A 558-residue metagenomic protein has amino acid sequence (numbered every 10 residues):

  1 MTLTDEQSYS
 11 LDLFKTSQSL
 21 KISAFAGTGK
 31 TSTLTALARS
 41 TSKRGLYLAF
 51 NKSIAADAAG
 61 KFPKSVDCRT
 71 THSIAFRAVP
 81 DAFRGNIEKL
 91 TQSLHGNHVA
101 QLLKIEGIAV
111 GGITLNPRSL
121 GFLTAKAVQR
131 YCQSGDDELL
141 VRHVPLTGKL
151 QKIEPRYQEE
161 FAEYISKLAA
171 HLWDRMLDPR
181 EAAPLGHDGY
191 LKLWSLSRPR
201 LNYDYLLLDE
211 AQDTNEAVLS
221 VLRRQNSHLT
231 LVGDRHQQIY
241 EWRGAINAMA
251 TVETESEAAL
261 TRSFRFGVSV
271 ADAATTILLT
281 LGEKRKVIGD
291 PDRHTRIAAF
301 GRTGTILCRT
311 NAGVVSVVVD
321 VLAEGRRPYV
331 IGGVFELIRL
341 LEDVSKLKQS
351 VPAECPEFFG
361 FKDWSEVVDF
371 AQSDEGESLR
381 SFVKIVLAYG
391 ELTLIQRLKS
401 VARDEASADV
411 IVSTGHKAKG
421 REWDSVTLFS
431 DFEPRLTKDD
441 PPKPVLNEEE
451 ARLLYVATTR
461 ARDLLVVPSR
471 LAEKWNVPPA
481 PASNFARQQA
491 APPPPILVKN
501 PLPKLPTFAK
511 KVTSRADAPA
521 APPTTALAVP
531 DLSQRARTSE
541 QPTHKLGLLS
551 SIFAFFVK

Functional and structural regions predicted by a protein language model:
M1-I87, T275, T459: P-loop NTPase Walker
T4-L11, S19, F161-A245, G420: Conserved helicase NTPase motor core
I22-L34, S40, F50-S53, H72 (+11 more regions): Conserved helicase motor core of SF1/SF2 NTP-dependent helicases
K52-R130, L322-G325, Y329-R339: Conserved P-loop NTPase-based nucleic-acid remodeling module centered on helicase motor cores
R84-W173, P352-A371: ATP-hydrolysis module of ASCE/P-loop NTPase motor domains, specifically the Walker B Asp-Glu catalytic pair
Q129, Q133-R198, N202, V383-E405: Conserved helicase NTPase catalytic core signature
V344-P468, A472-K474: Conserved helicase C-terminal RecA-like lobe
K443-V445, L453-A536, E540-V557: Helicase C-terminal subdomain and adjacent C-terminal extension
